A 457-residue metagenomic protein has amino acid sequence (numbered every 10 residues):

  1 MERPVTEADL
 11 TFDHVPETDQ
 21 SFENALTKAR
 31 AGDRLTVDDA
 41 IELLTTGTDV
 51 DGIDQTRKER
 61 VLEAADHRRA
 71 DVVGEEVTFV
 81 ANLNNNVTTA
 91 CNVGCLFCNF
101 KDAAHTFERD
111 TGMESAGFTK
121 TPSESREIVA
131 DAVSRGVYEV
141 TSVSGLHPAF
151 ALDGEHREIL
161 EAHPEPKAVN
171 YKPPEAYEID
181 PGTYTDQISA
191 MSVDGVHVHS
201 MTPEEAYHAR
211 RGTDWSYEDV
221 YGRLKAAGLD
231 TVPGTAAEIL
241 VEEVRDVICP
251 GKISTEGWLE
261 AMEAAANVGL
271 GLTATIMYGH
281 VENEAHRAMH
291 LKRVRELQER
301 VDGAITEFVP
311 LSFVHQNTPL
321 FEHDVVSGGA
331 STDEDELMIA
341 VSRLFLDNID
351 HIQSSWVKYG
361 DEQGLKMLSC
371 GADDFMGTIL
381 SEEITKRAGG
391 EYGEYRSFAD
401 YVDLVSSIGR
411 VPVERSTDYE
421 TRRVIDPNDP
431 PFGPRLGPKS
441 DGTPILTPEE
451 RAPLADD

Functional and structural regions predicted by a protein language model:
M1-G52, T56, E63, V133 (+2 more regions): Auxiliary Fe-S-binding modules of radical SAM enzymes
I41-L44, A81-L83, M113, S142-I179 (+3 more regions): Glycine-rich, proline-tolerant flexible connector loops at the mouths of alpha/beta enzymes
R60-D110, G117-S144, V232: N-terminal pre-triad scaffold of radical SAM enzymes
D71-V77, G136-Y138, S192-V198, G228-T231 (+3 more regions): Short, well-ordered coil/turn segments that N-cap beta-strands
N82-L83, K101-S123, E205-S216, V247-K252 (+1 more regions): Active-site mouth loops of central-metabolism enzymes
S125, V129, Y184-S189, E218-Y221 (+6 more regions): Generic structural signal for well-ordered alpha-helices, preferentially at hydrophobic/aromatic core positions
V140, G145-F150, V198-R211, L240-E242 (+4 more regions): Conserved strand-turn element in the central/C-terminal portion of the radical SAM core barrel that lines
V140, P166, N170-P174, E178-A274: Radical SAM/AdoMet-radical enzyme domain recognition
